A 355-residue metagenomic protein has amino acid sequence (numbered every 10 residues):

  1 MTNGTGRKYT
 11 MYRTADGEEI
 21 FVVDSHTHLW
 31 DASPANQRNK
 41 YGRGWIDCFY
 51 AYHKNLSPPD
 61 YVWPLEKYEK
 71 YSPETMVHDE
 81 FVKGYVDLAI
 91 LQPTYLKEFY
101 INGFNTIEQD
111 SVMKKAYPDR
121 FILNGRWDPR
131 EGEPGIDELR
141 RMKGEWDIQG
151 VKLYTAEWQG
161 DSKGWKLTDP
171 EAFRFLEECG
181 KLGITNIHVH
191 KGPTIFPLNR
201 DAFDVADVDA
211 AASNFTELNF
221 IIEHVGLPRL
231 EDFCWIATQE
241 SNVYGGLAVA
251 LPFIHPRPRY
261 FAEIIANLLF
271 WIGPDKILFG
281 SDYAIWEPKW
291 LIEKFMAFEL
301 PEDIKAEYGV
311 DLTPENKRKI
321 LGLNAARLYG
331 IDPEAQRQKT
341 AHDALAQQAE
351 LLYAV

Functional and structural regions predicted by a protein language model:
M1-S25, A32-D79, L88, D137-R141 (+2 more regions): Mid-to-C-terminal alpha-helical segments outside catalytic/metal-binding sites
G4, L88-A202: Active-site gating/metal-coordination segments in enzymes
V22-A32, I187-K191, I222: Histidine-centered catalytic micro-motifs
H26, F81, A89, L123 (+8 more regions): Divalent metal-coordination and catalytic microenvironments
W30-S33, L96-F99, P129-G132, E157-G160 (+4 more regions): Active-site environment of divalent metal-dependent phosphoester hydrolases
S33-K40, G103-F104, I136-E138, K163-W165 (+5 more regions): Short aromatic-enriched loop/helix-cap "lid" or pocket-rim segments at secondary-structure transitions that line
R38, Q149-G150, G164-F279, I304-D311 (+4 more regions): Catalytic pocket-lining loop regions of alpha/beta-barrel enzymes, especially the amidohydrolase/enolase/GH5 lineages
Y71-H78, T106-S111, G135-L139, V205-V208 (+2 more regions): Alpha-helical scaffolding within the catalytic cores of extracellular/periplasmic polymer-degrading hydrolases
